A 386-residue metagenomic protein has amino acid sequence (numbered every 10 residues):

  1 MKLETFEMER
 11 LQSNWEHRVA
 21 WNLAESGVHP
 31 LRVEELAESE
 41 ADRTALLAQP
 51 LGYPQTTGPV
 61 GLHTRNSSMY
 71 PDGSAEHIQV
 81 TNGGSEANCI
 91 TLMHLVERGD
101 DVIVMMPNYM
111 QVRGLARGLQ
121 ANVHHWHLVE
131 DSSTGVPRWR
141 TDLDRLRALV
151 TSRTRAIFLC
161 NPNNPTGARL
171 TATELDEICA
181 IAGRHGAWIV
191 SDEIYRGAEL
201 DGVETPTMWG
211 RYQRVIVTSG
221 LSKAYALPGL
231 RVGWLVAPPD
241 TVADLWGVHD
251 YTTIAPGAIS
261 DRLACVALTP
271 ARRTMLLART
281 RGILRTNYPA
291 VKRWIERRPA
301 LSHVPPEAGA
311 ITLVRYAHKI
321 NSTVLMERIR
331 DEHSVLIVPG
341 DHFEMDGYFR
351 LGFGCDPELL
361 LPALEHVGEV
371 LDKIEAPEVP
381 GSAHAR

Functional and structural regions predicted by a protein language model:
M1-G83, I90, P270, K373-I374: N-terminal small-domain helix-loop-helix segment of the aminotransferase-like
V60-D101, M105-N108, G220, K319 (+1 more regions): Phosphate-binding glycine-rich loop
D72, I103, R147-A148, K319 (+2 more regions): PLP-dependent enzyme catalytic core of the Aspartate aminotransferase-like
L92-R138: PLP-dependent aspartate aminotransferase-fold enzymes
L119, R184-H185, R298, H333 (+1 more regions): Helix C-cap/helix->beta junction micro-motif
V129-V203: Active-site phosphate-binding strand-loop segment of PLP-dependent enzymes
R211-R285, K292-R293, E365, A376: Conserved core segment of the aminotransferase class I/II
C265, R281-V291, H303-Y316: Conserved glycine-rich beta-strand-loop-beta hairpin in the small C-terminal domain of fold type I
